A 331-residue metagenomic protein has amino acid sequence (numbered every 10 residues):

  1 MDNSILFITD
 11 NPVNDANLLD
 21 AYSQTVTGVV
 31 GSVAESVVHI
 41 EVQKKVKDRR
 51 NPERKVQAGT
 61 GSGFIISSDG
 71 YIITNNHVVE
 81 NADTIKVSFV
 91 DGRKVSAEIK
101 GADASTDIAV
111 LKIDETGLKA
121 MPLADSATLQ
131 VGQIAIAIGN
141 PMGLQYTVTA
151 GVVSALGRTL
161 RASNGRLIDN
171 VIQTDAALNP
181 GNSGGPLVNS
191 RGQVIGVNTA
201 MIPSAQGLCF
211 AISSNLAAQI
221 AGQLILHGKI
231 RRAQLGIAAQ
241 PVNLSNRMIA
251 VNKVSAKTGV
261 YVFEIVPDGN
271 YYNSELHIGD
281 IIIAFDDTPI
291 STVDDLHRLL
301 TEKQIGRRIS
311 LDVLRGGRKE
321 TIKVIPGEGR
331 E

Functional and structural regions predicted by a protein language model:
D2-T258, V266-P267, T301, G317 (+1 more regions): Serine-dependent protease modules
K112, G222-K229, M248, N273-H277 (+2 more regions): PDZ-domain C-terminal substructure recognizer with occasional recognition of PDZ-binding tails
T258-N270, I283-T288: Acidic- and glycine-rich mobile interface elements
